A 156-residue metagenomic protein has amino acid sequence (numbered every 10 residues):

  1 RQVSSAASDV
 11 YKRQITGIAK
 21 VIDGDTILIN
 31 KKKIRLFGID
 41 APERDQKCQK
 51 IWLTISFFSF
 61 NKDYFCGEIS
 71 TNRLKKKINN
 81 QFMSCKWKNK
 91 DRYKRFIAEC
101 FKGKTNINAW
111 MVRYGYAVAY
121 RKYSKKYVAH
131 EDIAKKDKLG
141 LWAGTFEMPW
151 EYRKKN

Functional and structural regions predicted by a protein language model:
R1-Y11: Single conserved hydrophobic/aromatic residue that forms the stacking wall/gate of nucleotide- or nucleobase-binding
Q14-G24, S84: Structural detector for short beta-strands of small beta-barrel domains
G24-I27, A98: Short aromatic-glycine-enriched beta-strand elements
K33-A41, N108-W110: A short macromolecule-binding patch
L36, R44-S56: Acidic/histidine-rich helix-loop elements that form or flank divalent-metal/phosphate-binding sites at the catalytic
L53-V112: Short, structured surface segments that line ligand/substrate-binding pockets
R95-L141: Conserved beta-structured recognition patch
K136-N156: Charged phosphate-binding loop/patch that engages nucleotide di/tri-phosphates or the phosphate backbone of nucleic
